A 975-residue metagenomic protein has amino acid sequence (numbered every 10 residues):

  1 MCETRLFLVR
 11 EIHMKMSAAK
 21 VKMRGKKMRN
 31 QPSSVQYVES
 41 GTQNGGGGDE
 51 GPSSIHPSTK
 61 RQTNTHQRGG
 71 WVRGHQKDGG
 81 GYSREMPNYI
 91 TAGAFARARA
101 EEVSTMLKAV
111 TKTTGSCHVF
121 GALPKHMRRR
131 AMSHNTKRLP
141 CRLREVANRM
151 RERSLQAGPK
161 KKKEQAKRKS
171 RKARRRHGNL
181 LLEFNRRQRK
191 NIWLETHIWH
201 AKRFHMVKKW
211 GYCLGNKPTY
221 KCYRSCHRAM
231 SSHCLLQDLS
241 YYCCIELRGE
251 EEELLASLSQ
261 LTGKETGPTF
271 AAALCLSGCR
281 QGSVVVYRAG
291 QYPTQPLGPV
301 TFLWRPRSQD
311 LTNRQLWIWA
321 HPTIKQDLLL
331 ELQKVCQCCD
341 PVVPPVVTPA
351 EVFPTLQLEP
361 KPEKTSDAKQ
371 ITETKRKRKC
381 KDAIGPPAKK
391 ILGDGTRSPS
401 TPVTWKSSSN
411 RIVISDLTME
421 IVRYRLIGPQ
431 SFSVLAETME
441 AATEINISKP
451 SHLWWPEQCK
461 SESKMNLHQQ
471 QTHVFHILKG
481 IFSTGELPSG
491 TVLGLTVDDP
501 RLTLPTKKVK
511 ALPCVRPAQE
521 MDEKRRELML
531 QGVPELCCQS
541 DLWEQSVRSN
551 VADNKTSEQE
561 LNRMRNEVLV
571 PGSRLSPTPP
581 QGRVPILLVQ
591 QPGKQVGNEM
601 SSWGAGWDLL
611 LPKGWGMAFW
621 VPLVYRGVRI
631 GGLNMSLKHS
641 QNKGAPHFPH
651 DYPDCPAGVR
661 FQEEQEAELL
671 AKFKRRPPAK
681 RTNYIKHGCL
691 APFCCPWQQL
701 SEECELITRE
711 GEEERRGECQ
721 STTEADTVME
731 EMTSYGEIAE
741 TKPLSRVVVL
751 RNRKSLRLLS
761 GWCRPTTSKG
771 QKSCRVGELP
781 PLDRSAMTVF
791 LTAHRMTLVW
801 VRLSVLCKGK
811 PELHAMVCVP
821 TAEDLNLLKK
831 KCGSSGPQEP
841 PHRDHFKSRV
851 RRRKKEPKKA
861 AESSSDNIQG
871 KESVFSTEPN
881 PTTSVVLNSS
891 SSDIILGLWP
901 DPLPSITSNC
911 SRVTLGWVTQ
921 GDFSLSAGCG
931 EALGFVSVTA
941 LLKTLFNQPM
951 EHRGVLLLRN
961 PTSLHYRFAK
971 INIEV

Functional and structural regions predicted by a protein language model:
C2-V975: Basic, glycine/lysine-rich polyanion-binding surfaces/domains
